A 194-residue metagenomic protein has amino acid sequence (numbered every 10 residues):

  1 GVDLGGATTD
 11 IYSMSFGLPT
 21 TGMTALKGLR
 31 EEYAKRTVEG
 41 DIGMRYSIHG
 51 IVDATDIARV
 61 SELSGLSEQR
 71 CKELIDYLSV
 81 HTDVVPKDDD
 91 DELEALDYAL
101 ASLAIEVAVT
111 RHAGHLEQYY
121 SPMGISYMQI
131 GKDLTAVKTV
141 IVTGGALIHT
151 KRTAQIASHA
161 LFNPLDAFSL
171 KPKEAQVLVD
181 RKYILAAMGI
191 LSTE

Functional and structural regions predicted by a protein language model:
G1, T9-E194: Helical "lid/coupling" subdomains associated with nucleotide-phosphate turnover
